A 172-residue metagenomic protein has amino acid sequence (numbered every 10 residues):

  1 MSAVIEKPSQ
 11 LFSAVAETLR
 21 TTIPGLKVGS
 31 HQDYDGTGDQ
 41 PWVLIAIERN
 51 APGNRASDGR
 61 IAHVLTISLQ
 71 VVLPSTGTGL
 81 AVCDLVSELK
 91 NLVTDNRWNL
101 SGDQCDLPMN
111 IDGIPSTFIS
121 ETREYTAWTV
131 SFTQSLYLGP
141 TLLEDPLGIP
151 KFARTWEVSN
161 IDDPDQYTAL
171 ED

Functional and structural regions predicted by a protein language model:
M1-H31, D35, N50-D172: Charged, amphipathic alpha-helical segments and their flanking helix caps
D39-N50: A short, hydrophobic beta-strand-centered structural micro-motif
